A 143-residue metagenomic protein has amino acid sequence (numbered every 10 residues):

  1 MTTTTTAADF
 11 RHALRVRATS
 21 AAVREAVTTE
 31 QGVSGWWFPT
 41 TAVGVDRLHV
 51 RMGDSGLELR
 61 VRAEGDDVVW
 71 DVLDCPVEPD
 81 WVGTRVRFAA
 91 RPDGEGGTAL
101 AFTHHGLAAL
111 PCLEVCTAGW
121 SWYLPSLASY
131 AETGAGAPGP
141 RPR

Functional and structural regions predicted by a protein language model:
M1-A42: Hydrophobic ligand-binding cavity/cleft-lining segments
T19, V50-G53, V115: Alpha-helical scaffold segments that form or flank carboxylate-/histidine-based iron centers
A21, E25, E95, P125 (+1 more regions): Replace "anionic and nucleotidyl ligands
R24-V27, W36-W37, W70-V72, T117-W120: Tryptophan-centric aromatic hotspots in well-structured domains and transmembrane helices
S34-V43, L48-A101, H105: Hydrophobic-ligand binding "helix-grip"
H105-R143: A conserved amphipathic terminal alpha-helix motif
